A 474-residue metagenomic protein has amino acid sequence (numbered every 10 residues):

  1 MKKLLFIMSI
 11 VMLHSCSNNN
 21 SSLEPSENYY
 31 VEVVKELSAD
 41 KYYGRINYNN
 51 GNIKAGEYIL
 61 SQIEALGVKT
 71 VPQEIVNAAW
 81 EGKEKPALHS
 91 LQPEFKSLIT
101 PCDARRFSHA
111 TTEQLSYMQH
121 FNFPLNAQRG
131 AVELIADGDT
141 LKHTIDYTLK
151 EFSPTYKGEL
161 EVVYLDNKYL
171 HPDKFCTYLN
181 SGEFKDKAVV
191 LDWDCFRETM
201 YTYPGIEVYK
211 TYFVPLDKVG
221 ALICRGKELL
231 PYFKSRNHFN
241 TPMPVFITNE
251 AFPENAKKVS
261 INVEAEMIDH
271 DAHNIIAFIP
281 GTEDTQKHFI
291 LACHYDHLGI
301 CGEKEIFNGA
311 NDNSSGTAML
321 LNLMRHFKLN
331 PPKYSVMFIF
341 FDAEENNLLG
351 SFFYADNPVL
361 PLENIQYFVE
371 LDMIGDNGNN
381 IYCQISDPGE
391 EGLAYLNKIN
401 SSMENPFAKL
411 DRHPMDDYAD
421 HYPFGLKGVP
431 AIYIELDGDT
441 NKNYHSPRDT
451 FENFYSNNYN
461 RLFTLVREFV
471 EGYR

Functional and structural regions predicted by a protein language model:
H14-S15: C-terminal motif of bacterial Sec signal peptides marking the signal peptidase cleavage site
N18-N19, E24-N50, L66, V71-P72 (+6 more regions): N-terminal capping segment at the start of a domain
N20-E24, D40-N50, N122, Y164-L165 (+7 more regions): Second-shell loop/turn segments in exported
E24-Y42, N47-G51, Y58-T70, E133 (+4 more regions): Catalytic-core environment of secreted peptidases
Y43-A188, W193-M200: Noncatalytic luminal/extracellular "stalk/propeptide" segments of secretory-pathway proteins
S153-C176, R225-N308, R325, L329 (+1 more regions): Soluble metallo-hydrolase cores and metallopeptidase-like ectodomains found primarily in the secretory/periplasmic
R325, N441-R474: His/Asp/Glu-rich mid-to-C-terminal helical/loop segments that flank catalytic regions of hydrolases
P332, F341-N443: Metal-dependent peptidase/peptidase-like ectodomains
